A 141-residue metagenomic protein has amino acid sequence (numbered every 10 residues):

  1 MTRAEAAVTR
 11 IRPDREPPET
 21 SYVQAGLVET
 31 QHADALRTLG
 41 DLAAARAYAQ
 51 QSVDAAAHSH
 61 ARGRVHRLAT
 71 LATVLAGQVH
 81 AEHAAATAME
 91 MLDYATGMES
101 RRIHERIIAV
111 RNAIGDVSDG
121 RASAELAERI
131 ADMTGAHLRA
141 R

Functional and structural regions predicted by a protein language model:
M1-R141: Conserved binding/catalytic microenvironments
